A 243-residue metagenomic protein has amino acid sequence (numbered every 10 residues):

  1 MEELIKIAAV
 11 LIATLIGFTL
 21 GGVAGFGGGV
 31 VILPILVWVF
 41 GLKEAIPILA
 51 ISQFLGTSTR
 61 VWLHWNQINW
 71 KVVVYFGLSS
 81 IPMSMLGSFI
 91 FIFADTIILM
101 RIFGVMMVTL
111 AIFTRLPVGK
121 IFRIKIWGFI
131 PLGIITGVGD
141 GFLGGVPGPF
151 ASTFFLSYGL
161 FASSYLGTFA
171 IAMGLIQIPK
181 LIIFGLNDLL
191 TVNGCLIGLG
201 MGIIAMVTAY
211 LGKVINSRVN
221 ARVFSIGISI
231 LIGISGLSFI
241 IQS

Functional and structural regions predicted by a protein language model:
K6-Y75, G133-G137, G148-K213: Small-residue-rich hydrophobic segments that form or flank transmembrane alpha-helices in multi-pass membrane proteins
G41, D95-L99, F161, N220-F224: A helix-boundary/kink motif common to multi-pass secondary transporters, especially Major Facilitator Superfamily
A50, G104-M107, A111, A170 (+3 more regions): Residues within membrane-spanning alpha-helices of integral membrane proteins, especially the hydrophobic core/packing
T57-W65, S88, I102-W127, K213-V214 (+1 more regions): Transmembrane helix exit motif
W70-T114: Glycine/small-residue-rich loop that forms an oxyanion/phosphate-binding "nest" at active or ligand-binding sites
S88-I98, I183-L196, I240-S243: Membrane-interface helix termini and inter-helical loops of multi-pass transporters
M100, G139-V146, K180, I234-S243: Hydrophobic alpha-helical transmembrane segments in multi-pass integral membrane proteins
Y210-L231: Interfacial loop-to-transmembrane junctions
